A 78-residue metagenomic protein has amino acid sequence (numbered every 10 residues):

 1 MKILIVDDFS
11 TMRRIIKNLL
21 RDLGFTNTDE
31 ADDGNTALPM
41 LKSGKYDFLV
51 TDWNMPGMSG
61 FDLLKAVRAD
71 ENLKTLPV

Functional and structural regions predicted by a protein language model:
M1-K2: Non-catalytic signal-transmission and effector/linker regions of two-component phosphorelay proteins
V6-D7, A31, L49: Conserved sequence signature across two-component system core domains
S10-D29: Two-component/phosphorelay signaling modules centered on CheY-like receiver
D33-T36, S59-K65: Acidic catalytic/metal-coordinating carboxylates
G44-F48: Short acidic/histidine-rich motifs immediately flanking catalytic phosphotransfer sites in two-component signaling
D52: Active-site residues of response regulator receiver
M55: Receiver (REC) domain active-site loop signature in two-component systems and cognate sites in sensor histidine kinases
T75-V78: A short, hydrophobic beta-strand element within the central beta-sheet of small alpha/beta folds
